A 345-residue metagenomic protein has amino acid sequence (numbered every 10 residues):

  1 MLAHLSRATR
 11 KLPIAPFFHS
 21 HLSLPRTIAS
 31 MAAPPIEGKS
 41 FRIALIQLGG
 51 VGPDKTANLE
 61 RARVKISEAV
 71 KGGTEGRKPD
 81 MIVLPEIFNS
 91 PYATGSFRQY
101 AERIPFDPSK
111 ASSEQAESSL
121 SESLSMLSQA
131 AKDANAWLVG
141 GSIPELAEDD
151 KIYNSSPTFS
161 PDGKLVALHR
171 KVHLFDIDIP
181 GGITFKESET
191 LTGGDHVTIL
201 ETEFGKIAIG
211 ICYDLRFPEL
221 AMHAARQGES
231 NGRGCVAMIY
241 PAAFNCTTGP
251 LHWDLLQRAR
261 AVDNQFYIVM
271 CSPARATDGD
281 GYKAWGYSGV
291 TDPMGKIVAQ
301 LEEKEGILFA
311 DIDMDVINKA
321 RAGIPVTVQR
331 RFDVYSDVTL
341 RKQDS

Functional and structural regions predicted by a protein language model:
M1-M31: N-terminal mitochondrial targeting presequence
S30-M81, I239: N-terminal active-site segment of His-dependent metallophosphoesterases
I43, T158-V166, G289-A299: Short, glycine-anchored, charge-dense loop/turn motifs used at functional sites
K55, S67-D162, V166-L168, D176-I177 (+1 more regions): Cys-nucleophile CN-hydrolase/nitrilase-fold catalytic domain and related Cys-dependent amidase chemistry that acts on
P105-S109, E145-V236, N245-A259, G323-V326: Active-site catalytic loop in hydrolytic enzyme cores
A116-V139, K206, C212-L308: CN hydrolase (nitrilase-like) catalytic-core segments centered on the catalytic cysteine and neighboring Lys/Glu
G140-G141, S155-T158, T198-L200, S288-V290 (+1 more regions): Short beta-strand scaffold segments in enzyme catalytic cores
I317-S345: A conserved C-terminal secondary-structure "cap"
